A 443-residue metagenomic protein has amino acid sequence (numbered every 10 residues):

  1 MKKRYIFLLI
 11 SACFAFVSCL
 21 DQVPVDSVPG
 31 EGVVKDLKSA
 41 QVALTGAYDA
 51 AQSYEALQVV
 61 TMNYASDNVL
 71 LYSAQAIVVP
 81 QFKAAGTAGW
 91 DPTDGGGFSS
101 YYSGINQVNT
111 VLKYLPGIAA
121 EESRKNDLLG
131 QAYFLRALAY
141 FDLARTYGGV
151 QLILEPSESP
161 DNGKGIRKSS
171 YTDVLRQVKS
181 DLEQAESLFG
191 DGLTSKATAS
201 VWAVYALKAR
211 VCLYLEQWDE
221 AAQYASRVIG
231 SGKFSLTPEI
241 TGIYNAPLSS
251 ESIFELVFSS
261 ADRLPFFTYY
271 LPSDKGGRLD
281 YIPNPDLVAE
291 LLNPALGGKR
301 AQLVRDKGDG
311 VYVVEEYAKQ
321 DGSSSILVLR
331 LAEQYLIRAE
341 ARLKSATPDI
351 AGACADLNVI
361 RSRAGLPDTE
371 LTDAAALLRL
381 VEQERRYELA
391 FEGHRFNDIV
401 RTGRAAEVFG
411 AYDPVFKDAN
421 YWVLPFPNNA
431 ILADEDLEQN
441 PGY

Functional and structural regions predicted by a protein language model:
M1-S18: Sec-dependent bacterial lipoprotein signal peptides
C19-M62, D368, E407-Y443: Membrane-proximal, proline-rich intrinsically disordered regions
E31, L57-V79, I153, D191-T268 (+1 more regions): Short, surface-exposed recognition loops and adjoining beta-strand edges that mediate ligand/DNA contacts, enriched
Q41, V78-Y147, Q184-T194, Q320-L329 (+2 more regions): Conserved, well-structured interaction surfaces
L44, I105-V108, L175, L182 (+3 more regions): Inward-facing hydrophobic residues that define packing positions of alpha-helical scaffold repeats
L71-F82, A222-L331, E388, G403 (+4 more regions): Hydrophobic-face positions in mid-chain alpha helices that act as interaction patches
W218, P348-I350: TPR-repeat structural position
